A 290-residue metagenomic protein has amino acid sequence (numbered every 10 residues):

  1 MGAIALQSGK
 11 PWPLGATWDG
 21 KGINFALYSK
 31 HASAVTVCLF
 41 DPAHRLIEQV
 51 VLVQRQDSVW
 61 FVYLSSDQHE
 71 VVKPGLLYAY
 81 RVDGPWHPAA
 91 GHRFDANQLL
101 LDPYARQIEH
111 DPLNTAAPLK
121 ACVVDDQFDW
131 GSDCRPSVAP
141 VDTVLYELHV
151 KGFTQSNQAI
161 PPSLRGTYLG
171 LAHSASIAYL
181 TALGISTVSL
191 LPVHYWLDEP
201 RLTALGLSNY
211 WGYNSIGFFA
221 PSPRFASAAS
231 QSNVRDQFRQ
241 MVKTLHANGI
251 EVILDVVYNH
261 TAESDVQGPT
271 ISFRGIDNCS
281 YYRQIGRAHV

Functional and structural regions predicted by a protein language model:
M1-D19, I47, V59, Y63-G166: The feature marks proteins involved in alpha-glucan
K21-F25: Structural beta-strand segments of beta-rich domains
A26-Y28, S65: Surface-exposed loop and edge beta-strand positions of immunoglobulin-like domains
Y28-A34: Short proline/glycine-enriched turn/loop motifs at strand-loop junctions of beta-rich domains
T36-C38: Beta-strand signatures of extracellular beta-sandwich domains
F40-R45: Change "in extracellular beta-sheet-rich domains … of secreted and cell-surface proteins" to "in beta-sheet-rich domains
L52-D57: Short proline/glycine- and polar residue-rich coil/turn motifs
K151-H289: Substrate-binding/active-site clefts of carbohydrate-active enzymes
